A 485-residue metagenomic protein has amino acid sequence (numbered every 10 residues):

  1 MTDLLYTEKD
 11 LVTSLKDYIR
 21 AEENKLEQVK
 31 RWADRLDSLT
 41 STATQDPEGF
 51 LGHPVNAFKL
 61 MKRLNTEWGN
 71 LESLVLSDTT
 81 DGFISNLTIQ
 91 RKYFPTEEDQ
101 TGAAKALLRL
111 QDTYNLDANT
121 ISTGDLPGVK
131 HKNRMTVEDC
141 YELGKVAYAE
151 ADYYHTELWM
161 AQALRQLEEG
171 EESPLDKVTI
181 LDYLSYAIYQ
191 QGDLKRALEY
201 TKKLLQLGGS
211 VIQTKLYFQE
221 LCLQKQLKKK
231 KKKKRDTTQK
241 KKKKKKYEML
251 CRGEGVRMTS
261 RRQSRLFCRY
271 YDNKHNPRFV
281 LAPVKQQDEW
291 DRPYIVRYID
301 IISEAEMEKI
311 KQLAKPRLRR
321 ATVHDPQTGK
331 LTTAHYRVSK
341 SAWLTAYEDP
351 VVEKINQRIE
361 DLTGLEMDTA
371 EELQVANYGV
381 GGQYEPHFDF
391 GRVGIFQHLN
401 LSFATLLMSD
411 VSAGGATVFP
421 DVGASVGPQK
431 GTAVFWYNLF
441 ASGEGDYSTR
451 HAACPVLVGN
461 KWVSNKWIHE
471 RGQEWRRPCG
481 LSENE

Functional and structural regions predicted by a protein language model:
M1-F435, L439-E485: Fe(II)/2-oxoglutarate oxygenase catalytic core
